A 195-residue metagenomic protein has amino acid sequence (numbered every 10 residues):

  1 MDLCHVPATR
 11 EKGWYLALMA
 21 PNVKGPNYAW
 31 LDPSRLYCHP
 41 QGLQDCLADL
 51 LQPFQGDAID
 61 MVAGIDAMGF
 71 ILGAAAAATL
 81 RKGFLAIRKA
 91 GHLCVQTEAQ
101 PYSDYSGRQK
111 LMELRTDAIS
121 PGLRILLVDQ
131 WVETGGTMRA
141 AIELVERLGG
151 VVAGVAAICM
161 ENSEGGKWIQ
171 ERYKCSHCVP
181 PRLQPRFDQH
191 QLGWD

Functional and structural regions predicted by a protein language model:
M1-D195: PRPP-associated nucleotide enzymes
